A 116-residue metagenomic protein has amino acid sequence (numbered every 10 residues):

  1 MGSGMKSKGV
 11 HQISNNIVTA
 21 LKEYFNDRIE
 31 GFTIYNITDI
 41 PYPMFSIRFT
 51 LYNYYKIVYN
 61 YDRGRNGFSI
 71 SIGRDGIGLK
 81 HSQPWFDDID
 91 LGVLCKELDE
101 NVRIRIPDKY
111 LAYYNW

Functional and structural regions predicted by a protein language model:
G2-I13, G76-W116: Mixed-charge, Lys/Arg-enriched low-complexity segments
V10-G31: Amphipathic alpha-helical segments
N16, E23-F25, N36, I40 (+5 more regions): Residue-level signal for the start and early helices of compact helical domains
F25, I29, T33, D99-V102 (+1 more regions): Generic secondary-structure transition motif, activating predominantly at the C-termini of alpha-helices
D27-I72: Amphipathic, interaction-prone secondary-structure segments
